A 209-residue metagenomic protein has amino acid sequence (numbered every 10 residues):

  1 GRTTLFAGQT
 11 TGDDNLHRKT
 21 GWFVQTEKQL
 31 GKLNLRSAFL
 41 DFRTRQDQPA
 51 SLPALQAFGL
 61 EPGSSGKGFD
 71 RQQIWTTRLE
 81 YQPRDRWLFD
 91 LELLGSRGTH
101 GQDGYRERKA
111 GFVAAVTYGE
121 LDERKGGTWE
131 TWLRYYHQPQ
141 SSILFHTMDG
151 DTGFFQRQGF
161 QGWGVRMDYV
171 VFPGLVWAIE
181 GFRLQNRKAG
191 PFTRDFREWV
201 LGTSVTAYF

Functional and structural regions predicted by a protein language model:
G1-Q56, G68-E80: Aromatic- and glycine-enriched pocket-lining scaffold segments that form the walls of small-molecule binding clefts
N34, P49-F209: Outer-membrane beta-barrel pore domains
